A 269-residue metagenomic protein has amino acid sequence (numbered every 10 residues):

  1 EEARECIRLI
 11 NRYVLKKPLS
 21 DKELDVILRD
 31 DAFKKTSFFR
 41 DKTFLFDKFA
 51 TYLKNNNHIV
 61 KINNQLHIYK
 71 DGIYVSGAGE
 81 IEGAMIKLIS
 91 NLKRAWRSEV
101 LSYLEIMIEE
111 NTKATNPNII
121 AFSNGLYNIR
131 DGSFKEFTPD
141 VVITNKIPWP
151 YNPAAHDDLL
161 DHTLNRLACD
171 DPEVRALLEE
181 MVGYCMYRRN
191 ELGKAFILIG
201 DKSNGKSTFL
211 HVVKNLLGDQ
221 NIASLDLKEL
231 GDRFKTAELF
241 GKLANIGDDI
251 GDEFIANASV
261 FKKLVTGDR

Functional and structural regions predicted by a protein language model:
E1-I7, N57-E80, L126-L243: P-loop NTPase catalytic core of nucleic-acid-dependent motor ATPases
R4-F39: Basic, alpha-helical nucleic-acid-binding regions used in initiation and control of genome expression
R12-L15, Y187-N190, G218, T266-R269: Hydrophobic alpha-helix feature that most strongly marks membrane-spanning transmembrane helices and their immediate
D21, R94-S98, K113-N116, L217-R233 (+1 more regions): Positively charged interface segments
R29-F33, E105-K113, R233, A237: Short, conserved secondary-structure transition motifs
S37-W149: Intein modules and their embedded homing endonuclease domains
R40, A168-C169, G200, D249-D252: Generic amphipathic alpha-helical segments used as scaffolds and interaction surfaces in large, multi-domain proteins
K235-R269: Conserved nucleotide-sensing/catalytic segment adjacent to the nucleotide-binding pocket in NTP-handling enzymes
